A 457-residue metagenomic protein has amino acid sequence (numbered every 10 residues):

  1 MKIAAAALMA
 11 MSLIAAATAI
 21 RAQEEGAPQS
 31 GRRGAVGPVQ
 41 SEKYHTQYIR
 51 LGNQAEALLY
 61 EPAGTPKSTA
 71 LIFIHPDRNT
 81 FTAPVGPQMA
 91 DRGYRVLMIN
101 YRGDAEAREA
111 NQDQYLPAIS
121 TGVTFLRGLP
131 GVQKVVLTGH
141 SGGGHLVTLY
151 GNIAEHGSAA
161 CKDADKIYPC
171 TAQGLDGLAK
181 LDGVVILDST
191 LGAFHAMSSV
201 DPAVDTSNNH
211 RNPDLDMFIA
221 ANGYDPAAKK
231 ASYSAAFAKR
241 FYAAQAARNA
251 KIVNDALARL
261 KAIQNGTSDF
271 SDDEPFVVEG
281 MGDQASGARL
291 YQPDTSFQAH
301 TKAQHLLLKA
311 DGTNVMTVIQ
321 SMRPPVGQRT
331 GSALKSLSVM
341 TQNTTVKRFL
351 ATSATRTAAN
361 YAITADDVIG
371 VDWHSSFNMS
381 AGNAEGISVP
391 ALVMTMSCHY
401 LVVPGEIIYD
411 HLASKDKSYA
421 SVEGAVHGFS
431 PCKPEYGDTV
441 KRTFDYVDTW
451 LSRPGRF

Functional and structural regions predicted by a protein language model:
E25-P66, C432-D438: N-terminal cap/lid segment of alpha/beta-hydrolase-fold proteins
K67-P76: Short beta-strand element of the alpha/beta-hydrolase
M89-E106: Conserved alpha/beta-hydrolase
E109-P130, H145-A154, S158-D163, T443-D445: Alpha/beta-hydrolase active-site loop
F218-G382: Alpha/beta-hydrolase
I387, V393-T395: Short beta-strand/loop motif that positions the catalytic acidic residue of the alpha/beta-hydrolase fold
H399-G405: Conserved alpha/beta-hydrolase "acid-adjacent" motif
E423-G428, C432-F457: Catalytic active-site module of serine/aspartate enzymes centered on a nucleophile-bearing elbow/loop
